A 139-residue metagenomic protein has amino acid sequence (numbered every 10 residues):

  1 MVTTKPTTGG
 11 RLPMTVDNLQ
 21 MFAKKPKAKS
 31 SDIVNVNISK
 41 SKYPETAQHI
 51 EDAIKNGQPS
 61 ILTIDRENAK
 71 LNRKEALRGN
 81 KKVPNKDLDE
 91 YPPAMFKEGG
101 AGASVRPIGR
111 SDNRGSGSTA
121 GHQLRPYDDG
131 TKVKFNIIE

Functional and structural regions predicted by a protein language model:
M1-L88, P92-E139: Nuclease and nuclease-like effector domains acting on nucleic acids or nucleotide cofactors
